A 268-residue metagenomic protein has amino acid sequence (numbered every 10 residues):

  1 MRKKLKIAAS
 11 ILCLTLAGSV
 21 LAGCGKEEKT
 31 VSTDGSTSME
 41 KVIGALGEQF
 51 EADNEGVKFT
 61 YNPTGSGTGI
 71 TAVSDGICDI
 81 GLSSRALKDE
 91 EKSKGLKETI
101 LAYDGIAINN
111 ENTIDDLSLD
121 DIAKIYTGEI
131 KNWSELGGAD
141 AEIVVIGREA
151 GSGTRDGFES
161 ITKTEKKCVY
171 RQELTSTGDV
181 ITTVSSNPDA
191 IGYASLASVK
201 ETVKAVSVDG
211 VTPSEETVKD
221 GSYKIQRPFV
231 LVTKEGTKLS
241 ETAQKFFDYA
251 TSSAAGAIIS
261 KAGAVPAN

Functional and structural regions predicted by a protein language model:
M1-I11: Bacterial N-terminal signal peptides that target proteins for export
I11-G18: Core hydrophobic alpha-helical transmembrane segments of single-pass membrane proteins
S19-G23: C-terminal motif of bacterial Sec signal peptides marking the signal peptidase cleavage site
G25-G67, T71-C78, S83-N268: Exported/periplasmic ABC-transporter solute-binding proteins
